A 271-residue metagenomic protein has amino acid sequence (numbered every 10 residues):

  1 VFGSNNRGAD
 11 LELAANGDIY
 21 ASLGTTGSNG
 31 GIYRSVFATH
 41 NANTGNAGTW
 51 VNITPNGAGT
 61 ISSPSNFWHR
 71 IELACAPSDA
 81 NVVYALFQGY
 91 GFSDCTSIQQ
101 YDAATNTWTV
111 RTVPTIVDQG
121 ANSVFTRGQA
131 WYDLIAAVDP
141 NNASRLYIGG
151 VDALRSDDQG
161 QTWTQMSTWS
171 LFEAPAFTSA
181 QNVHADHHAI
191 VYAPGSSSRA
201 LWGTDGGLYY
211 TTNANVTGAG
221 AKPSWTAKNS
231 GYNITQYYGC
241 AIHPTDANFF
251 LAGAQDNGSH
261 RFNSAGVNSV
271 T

Functional and structural regions predicted by a protein language model:
V1-T271: Beta-propeller blade termini and top-face loops
